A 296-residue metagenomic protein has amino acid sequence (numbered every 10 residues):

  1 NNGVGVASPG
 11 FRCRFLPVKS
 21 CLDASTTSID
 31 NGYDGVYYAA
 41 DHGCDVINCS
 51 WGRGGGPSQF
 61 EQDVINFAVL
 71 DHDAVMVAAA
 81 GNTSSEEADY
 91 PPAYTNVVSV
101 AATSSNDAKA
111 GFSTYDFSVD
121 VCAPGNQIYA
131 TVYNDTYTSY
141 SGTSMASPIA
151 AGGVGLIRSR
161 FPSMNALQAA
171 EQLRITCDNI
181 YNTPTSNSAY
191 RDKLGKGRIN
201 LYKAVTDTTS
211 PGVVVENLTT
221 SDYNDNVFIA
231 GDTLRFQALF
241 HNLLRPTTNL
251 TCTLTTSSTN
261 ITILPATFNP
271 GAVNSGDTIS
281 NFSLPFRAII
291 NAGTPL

Functional and structural regions predicted by a protein language model:
N1-P57, F67, A101-S104, R160-A166 (+1 more regions): Subtilisin-like peptidase catalytic core
V6, T27-G32, G56, A78-V119 (+3 more regions): Active-site-adjacent substrate-recognition loops and nearby beta-strands within hydrolase catalytic domains
P9, L16-L22, D45-V46, A74 (+3 more regions): Hydrolase catalytic cores
P57-M76, N96: Catalytic-core regions built around general acid/base machinery
T206-G231: Low-complexity, acidic Ser/Thr/Pro/Gly-rich terminal tails and inter-domain linkers that flank the onset of structured
A230-R245: Short beta-strand elements of extracellular/lumenal beta-sandwich folds
H241-F268: Short acidic, flexible loop segments centered on an aromatic residue
T262-T294: Intrinsically disordered, low-complexity Pro/Gly/Ser/Thr-rich segments with frequent PxxP/GP/PP motifs and embedded
